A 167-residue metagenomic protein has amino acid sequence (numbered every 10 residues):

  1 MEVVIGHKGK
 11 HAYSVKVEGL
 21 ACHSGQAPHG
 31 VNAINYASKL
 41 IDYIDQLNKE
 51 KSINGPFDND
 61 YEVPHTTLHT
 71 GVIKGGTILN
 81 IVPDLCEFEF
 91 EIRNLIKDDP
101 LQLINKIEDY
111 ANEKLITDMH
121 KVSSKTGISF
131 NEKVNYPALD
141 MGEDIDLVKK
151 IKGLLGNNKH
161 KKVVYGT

Functional and structural regions predicted by a protein language model:
I5-G6, S24-I73, I81-V82, L95-G127: Acidic-enriched catalytic cores of C-N bond-cleaving enzymes acting on peptides and small amides
H11-Y13, C86: Hydrophobic core residues within well-ordered beta-strands of beta-rich domains
Y13-L20: The feature captures the short pre-catalytic strand/loop hairpin that immediately precedes and shapes the active-site
V17, I92-N94: Hydrophobic beta-strand positions in extracellular immunoglobulin-like domains
L20-H23, Y136-P137: A short, flexible beta-alpha/helix-coil linker loop
A21, L95, V164-T167: Glycine-rich phosphate/pyrophosphate-binding beta-alpha loops
A33, K49-E62, H69-V72, S124-T167: An extended, acidic, His-containing surface patch that forms the Zn2+-binding/catalytic region of metallohydrolases
